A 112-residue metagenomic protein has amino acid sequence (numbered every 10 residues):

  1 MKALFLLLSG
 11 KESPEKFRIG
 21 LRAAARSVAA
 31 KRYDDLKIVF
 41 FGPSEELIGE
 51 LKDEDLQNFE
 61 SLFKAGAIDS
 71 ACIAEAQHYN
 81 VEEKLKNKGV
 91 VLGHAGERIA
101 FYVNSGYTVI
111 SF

Functional and structural regions predicted by a protein language model:
L4-G20, P43-L51: Short, glycine-rich nucleotide/cofactor-binding loops
K16-A30: Histidine-anchored nucleotide/phosphate-binding helix
A24, D35-F41, D69-E75: Short internal beta-strands
K37-L47, F63: Short, intrinsically disordered low-complexity segments
K52-E82: A glycine-rich helix N-cap at a beta->alpha junction
S61, N80, K86-A100: A short aromatic-anchored loop/beta-hairpin motif
A65, K88-G89, S105: Short, structured coil segments at secondary-structure junctions
S105-S111: C-terminal binding/interaction regions
